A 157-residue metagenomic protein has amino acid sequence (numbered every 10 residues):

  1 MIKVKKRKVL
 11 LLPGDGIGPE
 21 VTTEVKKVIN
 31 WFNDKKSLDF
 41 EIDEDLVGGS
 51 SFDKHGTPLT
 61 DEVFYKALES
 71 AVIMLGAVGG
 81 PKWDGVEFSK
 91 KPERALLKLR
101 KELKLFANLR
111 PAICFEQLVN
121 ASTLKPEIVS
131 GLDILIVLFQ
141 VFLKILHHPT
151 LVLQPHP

Functional and structural regions predicted by a protein language model:
I2-G16, D34, E41, G49-P157: Anion-binding alpha/beta catalytic cores of soluble intermediary-metabolism enzymes, centered on
I17-T22: Short N-terminal binding/cap micro-motifs at the start of the first secondary-structure element
E24-L46: Anionic-ligand anchoring segments at beta-strand to alpha-helix junctions in alpha/beta enzyme folds, i.e., glycine
